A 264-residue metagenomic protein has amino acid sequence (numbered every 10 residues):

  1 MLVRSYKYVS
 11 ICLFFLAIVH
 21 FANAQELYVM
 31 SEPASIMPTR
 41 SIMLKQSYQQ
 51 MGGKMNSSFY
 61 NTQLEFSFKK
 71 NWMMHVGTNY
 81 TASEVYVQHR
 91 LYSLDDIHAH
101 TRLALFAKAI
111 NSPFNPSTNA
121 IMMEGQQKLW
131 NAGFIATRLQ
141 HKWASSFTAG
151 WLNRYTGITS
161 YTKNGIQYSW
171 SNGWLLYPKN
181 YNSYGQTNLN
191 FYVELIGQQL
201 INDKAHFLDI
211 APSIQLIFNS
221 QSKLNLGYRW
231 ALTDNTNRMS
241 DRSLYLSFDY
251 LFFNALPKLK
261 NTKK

Functional and structural regions predicted by a protein language model:
M1-S10: Bacterial N-terminal signal peptides that target proteins for export
S10-I11, I210: Short hydrophobic "helix-edge" motifs at membrane interfaces and signal-peptide entry regions
I11-C12, A22: Cleavable N-terminal signal peptides
A24-Y155, S160-K264: Transmembrane beta-barrel domains of Gram-negative outer membranes and organellar outer membranes
